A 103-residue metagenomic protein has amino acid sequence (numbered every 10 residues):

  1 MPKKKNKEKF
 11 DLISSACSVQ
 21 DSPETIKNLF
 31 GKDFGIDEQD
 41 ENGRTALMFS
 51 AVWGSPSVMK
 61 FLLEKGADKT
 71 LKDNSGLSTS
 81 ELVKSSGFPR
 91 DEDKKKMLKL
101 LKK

Functional and structural regions predicted by a protein language model:
M1-K7: TPR-adjacent "capping" and linker segments in tetratricopeptide-repeat scaffold/adaptor proteins
S15-S22, F49-S55, L82-P89: Ankyrin repeat A-helix N-terminal signature
Q20-G31, S55-L63, P89-K102: Ankyrin repeat structural motif
A46-S50, V58-L62, T79: Hydrophobic packing within well-folded, soluble alpha/beta domains
